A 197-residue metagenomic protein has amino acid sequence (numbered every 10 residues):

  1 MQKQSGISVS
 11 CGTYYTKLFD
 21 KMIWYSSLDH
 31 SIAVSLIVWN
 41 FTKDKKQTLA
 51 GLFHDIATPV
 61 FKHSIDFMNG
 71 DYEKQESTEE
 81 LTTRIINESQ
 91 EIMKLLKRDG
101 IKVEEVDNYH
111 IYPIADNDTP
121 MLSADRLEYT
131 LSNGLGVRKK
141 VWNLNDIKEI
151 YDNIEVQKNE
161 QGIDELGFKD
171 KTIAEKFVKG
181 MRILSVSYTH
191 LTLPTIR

Functional and structural regions predicted by a protein language model:
Q2-D29, I111-A115, R182-V186: Active-site flanking loop/helix segments enriched in acidic
T16-T48: Alpha-helical phosphate/pyrophosphate-handling elements in metalloenzyme active cores
V34, H54, L127: Divalent metal-coordination and catalytic microenvironments
V34-S35, E76-Q90: An active-site-proximal "capping" alpha-helix that borders the catalytic cofactor pocket
T42-I56, N108-Y109: Alpha-helical scaffolds flanking conserved acidic
I56-G70: Catalytic Zn2+-binding segment of zinc metalloproteases
I92-I173: Histidine/acidic-rich helix-loop-helix segments that form or flank divalent-metal centers in metalloenzyme catalytic
T189-T195: Conserved small/polar residues in nucleotide/adenosyl-binding loops
